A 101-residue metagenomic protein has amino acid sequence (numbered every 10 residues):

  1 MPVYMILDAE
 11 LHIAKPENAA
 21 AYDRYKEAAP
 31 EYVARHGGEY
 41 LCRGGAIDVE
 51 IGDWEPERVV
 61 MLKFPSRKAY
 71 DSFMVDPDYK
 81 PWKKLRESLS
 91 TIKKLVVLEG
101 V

Functional and structural regions predicted by a protein language model:
M1-R58, P65-D71, L98-V101: Short S/T/G/P-rich N-terminal loop/turn motif that feeds into the first structured element of a domain
P16-A19, L85-R86, S90: Charged, low-complexity, helix-prone segments enriched in Lys/Glu/Asp/Gln
E39, Y79-K80, I92: A general structural signal for well-ordered secondary-structure junctions
R58-V60, K93-K94: Generic beta-strand structural signal
V59-L62, D78: Hydrophobic alpha-helical segments of small multi-pass membrane proteins
Y70-D71, D78-S88: C-terminal structural segments of small proteins and small subunits
E87-V101: C-terminal end-helix/capping segment
